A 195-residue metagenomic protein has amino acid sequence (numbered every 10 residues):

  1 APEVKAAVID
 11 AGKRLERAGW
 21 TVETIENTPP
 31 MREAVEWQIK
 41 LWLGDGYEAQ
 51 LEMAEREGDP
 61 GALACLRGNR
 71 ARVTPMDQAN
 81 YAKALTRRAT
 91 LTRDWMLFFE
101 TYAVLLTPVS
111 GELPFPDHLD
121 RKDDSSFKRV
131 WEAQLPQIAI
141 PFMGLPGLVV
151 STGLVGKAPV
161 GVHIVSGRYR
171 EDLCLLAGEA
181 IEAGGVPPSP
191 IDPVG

Functional and structural regions predicted by a protein language model:
A1-W37, T74-P75: Gly/Ser-rich, acidic/histidine-flanked active-site/gating loops
K5, I9-T21, A82, T86 (+2 more regions): Structural helix-boundary/capping segments
E36-W42, R121-D123, H163-V165: Short low-complexity, flexible loop/linker segments enriched in glycine and/or proline with clustered acidic
W37, K83, P114-Q134: Short, surface-exposed loop/helix-turn segments at secondary-structure junctions that function as lids/hinges flanking
K40-M96, V149-P159: Short helix-loop capping/hinge segments that flank enzyme active sites or metal/cofactor-binding pockets
M96-L97, F127-S151: Small-aliphatic-rich amphipathic alpha-helix that forms the alpha element of a beta-alpha
Y102: An anion/phosphate-binding loop that grips the pyrophosphate of nucleotide cofactors and donors
